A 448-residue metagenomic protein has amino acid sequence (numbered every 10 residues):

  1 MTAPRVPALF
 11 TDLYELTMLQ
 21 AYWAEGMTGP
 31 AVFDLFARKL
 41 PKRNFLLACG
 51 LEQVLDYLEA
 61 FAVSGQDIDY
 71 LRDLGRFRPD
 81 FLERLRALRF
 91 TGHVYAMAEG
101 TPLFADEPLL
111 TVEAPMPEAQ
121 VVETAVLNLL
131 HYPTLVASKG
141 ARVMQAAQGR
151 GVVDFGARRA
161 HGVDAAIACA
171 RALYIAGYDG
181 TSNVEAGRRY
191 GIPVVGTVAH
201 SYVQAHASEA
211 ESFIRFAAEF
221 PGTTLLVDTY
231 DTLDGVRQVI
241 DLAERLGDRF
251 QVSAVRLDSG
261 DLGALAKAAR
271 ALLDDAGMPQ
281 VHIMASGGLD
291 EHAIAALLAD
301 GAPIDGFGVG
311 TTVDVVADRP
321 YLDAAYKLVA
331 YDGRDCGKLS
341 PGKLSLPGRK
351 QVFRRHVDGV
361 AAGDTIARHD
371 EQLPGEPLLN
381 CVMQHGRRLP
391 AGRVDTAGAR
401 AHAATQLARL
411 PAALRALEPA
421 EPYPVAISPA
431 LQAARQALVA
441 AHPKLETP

Functional and structural regions predicted by a protein language model:
M1-E219, Q251, Y326-P448: Ordered alpha/beta subdomains of enzyme catalytic regions
S201-A361: Glycine-rich phosphate/ribose-binding loops and adjacent secondary-structure elements that form binding surfaces
